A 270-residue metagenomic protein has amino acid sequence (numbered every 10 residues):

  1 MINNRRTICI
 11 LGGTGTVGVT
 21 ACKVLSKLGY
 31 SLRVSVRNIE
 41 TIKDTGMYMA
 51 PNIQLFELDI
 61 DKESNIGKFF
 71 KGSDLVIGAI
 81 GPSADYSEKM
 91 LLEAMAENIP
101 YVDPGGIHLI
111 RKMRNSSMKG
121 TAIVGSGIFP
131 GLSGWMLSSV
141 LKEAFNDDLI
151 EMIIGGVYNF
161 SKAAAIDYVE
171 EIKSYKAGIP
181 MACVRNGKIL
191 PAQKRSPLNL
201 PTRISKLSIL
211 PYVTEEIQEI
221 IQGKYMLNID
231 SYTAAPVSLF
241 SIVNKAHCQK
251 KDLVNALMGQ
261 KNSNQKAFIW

Functional and structural regions predicted by a protein language model:
I8-L28: N-terminal Rossmann NAD(P)H-binding glycine-rich loop of SDR-like oxidoreductase domains
S35-I39, I60: N-terminal Rossmann-fold cofactor-binding loop
E57-G72, P82: Conserved Rossmann-fold cofactor-binding substructure of NAD(P)-dependent oxidoreductases
F70, D74-A79, Y101-D103: N-terminal Rossmann-like NAD(P) cofactor-binding module of classical short-chain dehydrogenase/reductase
A79-L92: Beta-loop-alpha module in the N-terminal Rossmann-like domain of NAD(P)-dependent dehydrogenases, especially those
L91-I110: ADP-ribose/adenylate-binding Rossmann-like module
P104-A122: Rossmann-fold NAD(P)-binding glycine/threonine-rich loop
K142-W270: C-terminal catalytic/substrate-binding lobe primarily of soluble NAD(P)-dependent oxidoreductases
